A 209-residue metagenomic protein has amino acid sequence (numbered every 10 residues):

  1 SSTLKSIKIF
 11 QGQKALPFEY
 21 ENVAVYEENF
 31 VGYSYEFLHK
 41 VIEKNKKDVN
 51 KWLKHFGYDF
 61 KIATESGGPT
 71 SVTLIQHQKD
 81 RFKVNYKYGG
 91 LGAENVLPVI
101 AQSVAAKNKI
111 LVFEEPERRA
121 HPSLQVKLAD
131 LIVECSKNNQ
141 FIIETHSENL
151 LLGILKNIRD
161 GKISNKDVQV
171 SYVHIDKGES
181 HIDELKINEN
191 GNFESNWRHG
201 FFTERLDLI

Functional and structural regions predicted by a protein language model:
S1-V96, A106, L185-I209: Phosphate-coordinating catalytic segments in nucleotide- and nucleic-acid-processing enzymes
S6-K8, I110, Q140-F141, Q169: Beta-sheet entry/capping signal
K14-L16, E117, S147: Active-site-proximal loop/turn and secondary-structure-junction residues that shape catalytic pockets, frequently
H55, D59, A63, D130-N139 (+1 more regions): RecA-like P-loop NTPase motor core
H77-K79, N85-E115, P122-D130, C135: GG-anchored amphipathic helix commonly corresponding to the ABC/SMC/Rad50 NBD signature/C-loop
V96, L150-L151: Short, well-ordered alpha-helical microsegments
L124, S147-L150: Helical "lid/switch" subdomain of P-loop NTPase nucleotide-binding domains
E144: Conserved D-loop beta-strand region of ABC ATPase nucleotide-binding domains
